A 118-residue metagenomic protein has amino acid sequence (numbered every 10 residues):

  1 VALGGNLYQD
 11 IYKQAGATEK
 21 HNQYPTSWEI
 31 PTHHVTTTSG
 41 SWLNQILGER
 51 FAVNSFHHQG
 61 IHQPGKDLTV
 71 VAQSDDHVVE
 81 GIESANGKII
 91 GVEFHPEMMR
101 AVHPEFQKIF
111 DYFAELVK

Functional and structural regions predicted by a protein language model:
V1-L3: Hydrophobic, aromatic-enriched interface-forming segments
Y12-K118: Amide-donor transfer/coupling interface in amidating biosynthetic enzymes
